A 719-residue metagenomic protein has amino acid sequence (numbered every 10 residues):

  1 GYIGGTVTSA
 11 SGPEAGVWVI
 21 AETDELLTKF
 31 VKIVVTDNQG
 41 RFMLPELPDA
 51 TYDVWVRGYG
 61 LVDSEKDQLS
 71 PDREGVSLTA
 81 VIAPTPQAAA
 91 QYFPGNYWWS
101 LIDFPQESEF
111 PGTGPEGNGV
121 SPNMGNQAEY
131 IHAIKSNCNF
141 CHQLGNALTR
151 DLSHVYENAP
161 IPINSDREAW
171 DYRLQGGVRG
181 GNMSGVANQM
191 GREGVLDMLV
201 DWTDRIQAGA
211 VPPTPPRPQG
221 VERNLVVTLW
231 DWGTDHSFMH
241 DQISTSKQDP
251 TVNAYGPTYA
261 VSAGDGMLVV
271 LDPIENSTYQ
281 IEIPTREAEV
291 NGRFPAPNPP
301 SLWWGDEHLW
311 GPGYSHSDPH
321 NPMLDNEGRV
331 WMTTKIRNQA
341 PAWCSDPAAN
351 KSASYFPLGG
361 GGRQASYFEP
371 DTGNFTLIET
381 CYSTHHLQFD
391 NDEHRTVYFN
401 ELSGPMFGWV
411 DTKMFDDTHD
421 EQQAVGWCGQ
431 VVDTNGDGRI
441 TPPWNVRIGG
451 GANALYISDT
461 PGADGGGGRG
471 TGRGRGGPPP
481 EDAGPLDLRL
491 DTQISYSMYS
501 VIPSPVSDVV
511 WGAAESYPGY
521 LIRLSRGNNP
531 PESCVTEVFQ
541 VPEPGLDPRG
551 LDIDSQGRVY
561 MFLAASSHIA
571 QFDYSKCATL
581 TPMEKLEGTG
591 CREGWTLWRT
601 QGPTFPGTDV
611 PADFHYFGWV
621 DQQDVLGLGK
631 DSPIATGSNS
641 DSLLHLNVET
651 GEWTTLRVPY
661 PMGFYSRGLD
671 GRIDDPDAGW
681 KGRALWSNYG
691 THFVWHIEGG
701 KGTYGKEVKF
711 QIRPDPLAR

Functional and structural regions predicted by a protein language model:
S9-E25, K29, D49, W99-G114: Short, ordered, surface-exposed loop/turn motifs in non-cytosolic proteins
E14, M43-T51, Y59: Short Pro-Gly-centered beta-turn/loop motif in secreted/extracellular proteins
T23-K29, T51, W55-L69: A short, solvent-exposed loop/turn motif at the edges and junctions of modular extracellular/periplasmic domains
D24-E46: Short, acidic Ser/Thr/Gly-rich low-complexity loop/linker segments typical of extracellular and cell-surface proteins
K135-N146, L199: The canonical Cys-X-X-Cys-His
L148-E157, N253, A260, M332-G361 (+5 more regions): Short, conserved, GDST-rich strand-edge loop motifs in beta-rich repeat architectures
W232-A254, L309-E327, H386-H394, A454-G466 (+5 more regions): Structural signature of eukaryotic scaffold interfaces centered on beta-propeller domains
I281-T285, W310-S315, G359, L377-Y382 (+8 more regions): Surface loop/turn motifs at the tips and blade-to-blade linkers of beta-strand repeat domains
